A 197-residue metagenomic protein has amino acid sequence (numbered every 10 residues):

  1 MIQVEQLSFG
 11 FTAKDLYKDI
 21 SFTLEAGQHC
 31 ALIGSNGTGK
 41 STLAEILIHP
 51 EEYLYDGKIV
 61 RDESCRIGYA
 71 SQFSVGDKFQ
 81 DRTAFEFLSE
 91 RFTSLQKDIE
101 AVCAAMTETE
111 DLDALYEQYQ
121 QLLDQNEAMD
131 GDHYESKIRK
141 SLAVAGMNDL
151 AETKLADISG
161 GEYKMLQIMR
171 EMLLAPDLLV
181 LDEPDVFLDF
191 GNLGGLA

Functional and structural regions predicted by a protein language model:
M1-A197: ABC ATP-binding cassette signature C-motif
